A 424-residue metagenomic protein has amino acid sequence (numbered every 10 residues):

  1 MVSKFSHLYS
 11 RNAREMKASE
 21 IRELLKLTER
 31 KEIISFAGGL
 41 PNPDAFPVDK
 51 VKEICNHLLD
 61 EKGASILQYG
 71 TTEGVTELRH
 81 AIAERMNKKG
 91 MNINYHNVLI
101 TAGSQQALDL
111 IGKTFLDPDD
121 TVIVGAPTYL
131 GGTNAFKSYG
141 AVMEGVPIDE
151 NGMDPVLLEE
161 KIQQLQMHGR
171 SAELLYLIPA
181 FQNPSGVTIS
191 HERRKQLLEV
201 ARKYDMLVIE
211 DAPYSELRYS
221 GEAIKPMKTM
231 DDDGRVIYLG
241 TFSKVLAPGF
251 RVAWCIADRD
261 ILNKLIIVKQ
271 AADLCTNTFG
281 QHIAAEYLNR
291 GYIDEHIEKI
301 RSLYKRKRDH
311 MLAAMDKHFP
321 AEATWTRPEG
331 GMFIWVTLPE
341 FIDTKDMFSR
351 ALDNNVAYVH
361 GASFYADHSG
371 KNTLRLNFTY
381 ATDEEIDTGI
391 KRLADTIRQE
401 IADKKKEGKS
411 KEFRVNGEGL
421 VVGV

Functional and structural regions predicted by a protein language model:
N12-G103, L110, N289-R290, E295 (+3 more regions): N-terminal small-domain helix-loop-helix segment of the aminotransferase-like
S65-Y204, I209, S215-D233, Y304 (+2 more regions): Conserved core of the PLP fold type I
E77, K264-I267, E298-H310, T388 (+1 more regions): A non-catalytic, amphipathic alpha-helix used as a structural packing/dimerization or gating element in enzyme scaffolds
D232-S302, G419: Conserved core segment of the aminotransferase class I/II
I261, V336-R375, D383, T388: Conserved C-terminal alpha-helix-loop-beta "cap" of PLP-dependent enzymes that closes/shapes the active-site mouth
A285, S302-L312, T324-T337, M347: Conserved glycine-rich beta-strand-loop-beta hairpin in the small C-terminal domain of fold type I
D353, D367-V424: PLP-dependent enzyme catalytic core of the Aspartate aminotransferase-like
